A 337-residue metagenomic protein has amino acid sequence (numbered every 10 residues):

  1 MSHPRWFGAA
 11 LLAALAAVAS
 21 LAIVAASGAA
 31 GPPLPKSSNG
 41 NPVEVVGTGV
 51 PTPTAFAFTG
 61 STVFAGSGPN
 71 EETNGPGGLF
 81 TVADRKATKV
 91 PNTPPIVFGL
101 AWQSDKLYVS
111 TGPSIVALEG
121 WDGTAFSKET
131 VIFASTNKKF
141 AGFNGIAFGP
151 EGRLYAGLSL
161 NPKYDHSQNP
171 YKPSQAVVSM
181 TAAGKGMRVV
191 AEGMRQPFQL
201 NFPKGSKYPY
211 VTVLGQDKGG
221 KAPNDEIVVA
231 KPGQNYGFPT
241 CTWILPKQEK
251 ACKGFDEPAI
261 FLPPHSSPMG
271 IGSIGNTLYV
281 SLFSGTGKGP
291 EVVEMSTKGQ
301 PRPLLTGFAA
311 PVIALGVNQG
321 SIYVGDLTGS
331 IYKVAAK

Functional and structural regions predicted by a protein language model:
M1-A13: Bacterial N-terminal signal peptides that target proteins for export
L11-I23: Bacterial N-terminal signal peptides
G31-S37, F143, L160-R188, M194-R302 (+2 more regions): Beta-propeller domain segments
P42-T48, K86-N92, T130-T136, G186-V190 (+2 more regions): A short beta-strand motif characteristic of beta-propeller blades
G49-T62, T93-K106, S110, N137-L154 (+3 more regions): Beta-rich, blade/repeat-based domains predominating in secreted/periplasmic proteins but also intracellular
F64-D84: Beta-propeller domains
G68-N70, G112-S114, G120, S159-N161 (+3 more regions): Short loop/turn segments immediately following the C-termini of beta-strands
P113-F148: Asp-box/WD-like beta-propeller blade repeats and closely related beta-sheet repeat scaffolds
